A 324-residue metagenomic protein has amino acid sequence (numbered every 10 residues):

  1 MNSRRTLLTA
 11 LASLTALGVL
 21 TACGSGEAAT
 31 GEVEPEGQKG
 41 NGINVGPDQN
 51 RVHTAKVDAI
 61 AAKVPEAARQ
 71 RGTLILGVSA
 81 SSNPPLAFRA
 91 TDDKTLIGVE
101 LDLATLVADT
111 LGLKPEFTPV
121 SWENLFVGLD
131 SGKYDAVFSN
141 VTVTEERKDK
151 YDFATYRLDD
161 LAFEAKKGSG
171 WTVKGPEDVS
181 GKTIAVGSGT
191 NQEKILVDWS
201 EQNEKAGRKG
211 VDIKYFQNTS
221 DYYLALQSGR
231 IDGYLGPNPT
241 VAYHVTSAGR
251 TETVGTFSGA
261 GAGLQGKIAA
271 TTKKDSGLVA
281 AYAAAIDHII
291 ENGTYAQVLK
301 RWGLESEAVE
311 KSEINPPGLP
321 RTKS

Functional and structural regions predicted by a protein language model:
L7-L8: N-terminal export leaders
V19-A22: C-terminal motif of bacterial Sec signal peptides marking the signal peptidase cleavage site
G24, E34-D58, D109, E177 (+2 more regions): Extended ligand-binding regions for polar small-molecule ligands
G31-F138: Extracytoplasmic small-molecule ligand-binding "clamshell" domains of the periplasmic binding protein/Venus flytrap
S81-N83, L96-D109, V141, D160-N218 (+3 more regions): Bilobed "Venus flytrap"/periplasmic-binding protein-like clamshell domains and structurally analogous long
T105, K114-D178: Acidic, polar ligand-binding/catalytic clefts
V141-K148, L196-Q202, S228, D232-L264: A ligand-binding cleft/hinge motif common to bilobed small-molecule-binding domains
L158-A165, S247-A284, E305-S324: Periplasmic-binding protein-like
